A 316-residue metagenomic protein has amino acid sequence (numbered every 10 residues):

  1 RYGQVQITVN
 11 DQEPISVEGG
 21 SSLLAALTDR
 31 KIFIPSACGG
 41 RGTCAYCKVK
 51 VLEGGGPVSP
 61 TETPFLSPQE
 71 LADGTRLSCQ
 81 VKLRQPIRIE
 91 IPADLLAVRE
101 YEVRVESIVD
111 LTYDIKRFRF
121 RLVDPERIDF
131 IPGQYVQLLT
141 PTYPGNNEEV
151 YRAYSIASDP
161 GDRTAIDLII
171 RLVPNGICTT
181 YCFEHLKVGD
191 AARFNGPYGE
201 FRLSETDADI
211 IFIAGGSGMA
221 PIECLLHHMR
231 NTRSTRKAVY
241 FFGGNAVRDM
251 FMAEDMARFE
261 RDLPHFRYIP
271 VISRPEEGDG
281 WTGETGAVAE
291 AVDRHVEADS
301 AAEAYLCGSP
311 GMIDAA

Functional and structural regions predicted by a protein language model:
R1, P64-R121, E126: Fe-S ferredoxin-like electron-transfer domains and their immediately adjacent linker/connector regions across
R1-T43, V49-D73, K237-A316: Reductase modules of NAD(P)H-dependent flavoproteins
Y46, P86-R88, Y135, D190-A191: Residue-level marker of beta-strand positions
E100-D190, G244-A246, V271-P275: Ferredoxin-reductase
G133, G218, S309: Short, conserved phosphate/pyrophosphate- and ester-handling motifs at nucleotide-, phospho-/glycolipid
N195-A208: A short, basic/flexible loop-to-alpha-helix module at the beginning of a structural domain
P221-N231: Histidine-anchored nucleotide/phosphate-binding helix
